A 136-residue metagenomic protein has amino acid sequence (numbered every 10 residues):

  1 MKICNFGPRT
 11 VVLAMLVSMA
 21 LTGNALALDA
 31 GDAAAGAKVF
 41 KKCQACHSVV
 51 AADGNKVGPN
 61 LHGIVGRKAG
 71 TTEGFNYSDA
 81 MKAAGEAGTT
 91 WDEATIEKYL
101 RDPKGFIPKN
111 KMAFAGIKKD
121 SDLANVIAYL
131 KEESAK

Functional and structural regions predicted by a protein language model:
K2-V12: Bacterial N-terminal signal peptides that target proteins for export
V12-T22: Bacterial N-terminal signal peptides
A20, G54, G105-I107: A cross-taxa feature marking solvent-exposed loop/turn segments within ectodomains of secreted and single-pass membrane
G23, V57, P108-N110: Residue-level signal for beta-strand positions within conserved beta-sheet cores that form or flank
G23-F40, V50: Electrostatic cytochrome c docking/interface patches
A33, A37, A51-E93, F114: Gly/Gly-Pro-rich "capping" loops immediately C-terminal to redox-active cysteine motifs in periplasmic/lumenal
C43-C46: Short cysteine clusters
T90-K136: C-terminal capping alpha-helices of c-type cytochrome domains
